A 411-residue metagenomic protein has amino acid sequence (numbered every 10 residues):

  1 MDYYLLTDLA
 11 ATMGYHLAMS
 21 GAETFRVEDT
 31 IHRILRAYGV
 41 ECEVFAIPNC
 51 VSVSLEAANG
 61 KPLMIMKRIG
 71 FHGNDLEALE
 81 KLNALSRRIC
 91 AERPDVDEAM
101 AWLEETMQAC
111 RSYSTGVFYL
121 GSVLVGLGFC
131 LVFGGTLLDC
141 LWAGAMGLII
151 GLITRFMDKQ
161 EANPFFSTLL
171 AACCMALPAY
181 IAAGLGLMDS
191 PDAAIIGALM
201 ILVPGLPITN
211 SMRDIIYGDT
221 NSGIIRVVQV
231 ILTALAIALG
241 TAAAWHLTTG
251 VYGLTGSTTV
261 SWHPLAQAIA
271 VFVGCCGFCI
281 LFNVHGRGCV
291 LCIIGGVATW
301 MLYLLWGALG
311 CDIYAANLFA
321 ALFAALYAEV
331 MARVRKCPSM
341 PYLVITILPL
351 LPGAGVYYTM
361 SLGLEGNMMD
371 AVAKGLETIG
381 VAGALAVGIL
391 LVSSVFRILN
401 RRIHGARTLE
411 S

Functional and structural regions predicted by a protein language model:
M1-A101, E105-M107: Soluble N-terminal domains of membrane-associated systems
D97-C110, L124-G135, G151-N163, H246-T259 (+3 more regions): Short juxtamembrane and helix-loop transition motifs at transmembrane-helix boundaries in membrane proteins
S112-P207, I280-F282, G286, L291: Core alpha-helical transmembrane segments of integral membrane proteins
G116-L120, C140-A145, F166-L170, V227 (+8 more regions): Hydrophobic alpha-helical transmembrane segments
G128-F133, I149-D158, C174, P178-G186 (+8 more regions): Alpha-helical membrane-inserting segments
C130-M146, P191-P204, T255-A270, A308-F323 (+1 more regions): Structural signature of hydrophobic alpha-helical transmembrane segments
L185-P191, T248-W262, L362-K374: Membrane-interface helix termini and inter-helical loops of multi-pass transporters
A194-L202, N210-L235, L305-S411: C-terminal transmembrane helix-loop-helix hairpin of multi-pass membrane proteins
